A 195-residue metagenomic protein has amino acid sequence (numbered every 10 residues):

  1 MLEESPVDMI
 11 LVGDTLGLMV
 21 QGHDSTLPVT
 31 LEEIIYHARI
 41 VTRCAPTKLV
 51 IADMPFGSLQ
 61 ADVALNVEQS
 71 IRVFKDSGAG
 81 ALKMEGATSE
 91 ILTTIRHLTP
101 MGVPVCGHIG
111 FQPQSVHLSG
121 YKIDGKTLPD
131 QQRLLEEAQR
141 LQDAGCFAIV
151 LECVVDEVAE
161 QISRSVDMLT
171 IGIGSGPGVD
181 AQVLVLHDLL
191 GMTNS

Functional and structural regions predicted by a protein language model:
M1-S195: Alpha/beta enzyme core
